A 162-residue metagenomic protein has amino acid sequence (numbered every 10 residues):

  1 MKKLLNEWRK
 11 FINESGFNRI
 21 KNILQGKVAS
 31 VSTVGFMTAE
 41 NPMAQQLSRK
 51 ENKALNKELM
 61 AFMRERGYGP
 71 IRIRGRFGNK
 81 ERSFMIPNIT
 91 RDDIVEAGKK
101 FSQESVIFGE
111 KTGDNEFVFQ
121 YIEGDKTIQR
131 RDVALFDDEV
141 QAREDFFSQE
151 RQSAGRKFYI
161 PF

Functional and structural regions predicted by a protein language model:
K3-S15, Q25, E144: Proteolytic processing junctions in secreted/extracellular precursors, especially proprotein convertase/trypsin-like
I12-F62, Q152, K157-F162: N-terminal, charge-rich interaction modules
V31-V34, K80-S83, S102-S105: Short, surface-exposed beta-edge/turn micro-motifs
M37-A39, I86-I89, G109: Short His-Asn-centered micro-motif
R64-V95, K100: Short, intrinsically disordered low-complexity segments
R82-P87, F117-T127: Short basic, glycine-rich beta-strand/loop surfaces that mediate nucleic-acid
Q103-F117: Conserved short beta-strand edge segments in small beta-sheet-based binding/regulatory domains
Y121-F162: A recognition module on extended beta-rich or small alphabeta surfaces enriched in W/G with H and D/E
